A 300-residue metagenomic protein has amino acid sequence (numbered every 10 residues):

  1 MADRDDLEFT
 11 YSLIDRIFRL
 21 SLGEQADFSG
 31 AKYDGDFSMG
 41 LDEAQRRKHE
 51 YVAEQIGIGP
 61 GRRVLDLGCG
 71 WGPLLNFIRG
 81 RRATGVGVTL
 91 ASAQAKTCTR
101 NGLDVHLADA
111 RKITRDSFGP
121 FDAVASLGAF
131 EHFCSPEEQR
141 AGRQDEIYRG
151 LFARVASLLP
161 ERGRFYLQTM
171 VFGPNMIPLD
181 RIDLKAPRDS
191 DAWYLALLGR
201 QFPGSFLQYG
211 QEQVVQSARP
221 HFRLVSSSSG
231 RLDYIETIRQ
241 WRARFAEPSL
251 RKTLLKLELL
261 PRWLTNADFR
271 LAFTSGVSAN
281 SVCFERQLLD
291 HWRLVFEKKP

Functional and structural regions predicted by a protein language model:
M1-Q55: Conserved Class I S-adenosyl-L-methionine-dependent methyltransferase catalytic core
G61-G68: Conserved class I S-adenosyl-L-methionine
W71-R82: Conserved SAM-binding loop of SAM-dependent methyltransferases across substrates and taxa, primarily the Class I
G102-K112: Conserved SAM-binding strand-loop segment of SAM-dependent methyltransferases
K112-V124: A short acidic, Gly/Pro-enriched loop at the edge of an enzyme's catalytic core that lines a small-molecule cofactor
Q144-E161: A short glycine-rich, Lys/Arg-flanked "PGG" loop and its adjoining helix->strand segment in the class I
R162-T169: Conserved beta-strand signature within the Rossmann-like core of class I S-adenosyl-L-methionine
V171-L288, P300: Substrate-binding/catalytic lobe of Class I Rossmann-like enzymes that use SAM or dcSAM, i.e., the mid-to-C-terminal
